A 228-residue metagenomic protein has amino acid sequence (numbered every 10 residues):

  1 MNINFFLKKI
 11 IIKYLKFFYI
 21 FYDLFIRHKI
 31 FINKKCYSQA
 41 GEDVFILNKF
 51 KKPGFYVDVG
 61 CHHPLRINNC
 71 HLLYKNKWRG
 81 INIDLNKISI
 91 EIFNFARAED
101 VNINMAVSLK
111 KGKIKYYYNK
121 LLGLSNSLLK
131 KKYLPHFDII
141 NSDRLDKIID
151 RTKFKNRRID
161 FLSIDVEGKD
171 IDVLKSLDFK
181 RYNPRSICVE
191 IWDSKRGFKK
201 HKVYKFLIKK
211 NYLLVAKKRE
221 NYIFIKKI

Functional and structural regions predicted by a protein language model:
M1-I228: Phosphate/nucleotide-binding beta-alpha loop and adjacent structural elements of enzyme active sites
